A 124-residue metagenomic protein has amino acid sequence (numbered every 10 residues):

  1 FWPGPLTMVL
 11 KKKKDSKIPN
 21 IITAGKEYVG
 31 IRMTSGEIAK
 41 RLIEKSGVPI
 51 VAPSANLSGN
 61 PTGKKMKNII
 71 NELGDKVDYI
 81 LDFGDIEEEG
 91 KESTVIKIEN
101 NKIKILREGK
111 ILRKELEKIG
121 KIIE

Functional and structural regions predicted by a protein language model:
F1-E124: Active-site-adjacent structural elements in enzyme catalytic cores
